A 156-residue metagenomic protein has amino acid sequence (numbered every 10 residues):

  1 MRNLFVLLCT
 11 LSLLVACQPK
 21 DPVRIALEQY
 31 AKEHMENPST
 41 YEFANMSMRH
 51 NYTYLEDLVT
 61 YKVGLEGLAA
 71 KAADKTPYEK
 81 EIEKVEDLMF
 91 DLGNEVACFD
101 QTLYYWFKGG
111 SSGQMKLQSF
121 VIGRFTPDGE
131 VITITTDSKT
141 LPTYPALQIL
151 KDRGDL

Functional and structural regions predicted by a protein language model:
L4-L14: Sec-dependent N-terminal signal peptides
C17-L156: Cystatin/cathelin-like cysteine-protease inhibitor module
